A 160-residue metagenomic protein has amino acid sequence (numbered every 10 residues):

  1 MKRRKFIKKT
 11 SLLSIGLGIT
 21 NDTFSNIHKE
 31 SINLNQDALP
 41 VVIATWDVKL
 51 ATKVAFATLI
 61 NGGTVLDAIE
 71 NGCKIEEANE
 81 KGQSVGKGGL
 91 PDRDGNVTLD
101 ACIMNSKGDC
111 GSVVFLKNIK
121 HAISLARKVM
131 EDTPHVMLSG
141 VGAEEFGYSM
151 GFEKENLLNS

Functional and structural regions predicted by a protein language model:
M1-I15: N-terminal secretory signal peptides and thylakoid transit peptides that target proteins across membranes
S11, I15-G16, H28-S160: Alpha/propeptide regions of enzymes that mature by internal proteolysis
